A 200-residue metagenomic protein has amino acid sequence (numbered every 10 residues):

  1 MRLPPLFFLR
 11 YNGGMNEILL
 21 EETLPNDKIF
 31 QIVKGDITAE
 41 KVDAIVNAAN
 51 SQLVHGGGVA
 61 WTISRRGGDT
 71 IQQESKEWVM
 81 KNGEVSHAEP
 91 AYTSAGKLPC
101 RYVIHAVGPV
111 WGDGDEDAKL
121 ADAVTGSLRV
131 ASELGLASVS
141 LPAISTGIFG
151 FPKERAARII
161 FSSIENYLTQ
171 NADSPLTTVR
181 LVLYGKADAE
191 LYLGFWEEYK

Functional and structural regions predicted by a protein language model:
P5-K200: Macrodomain-like recognition of ADP-ribose-binding/processing modules
